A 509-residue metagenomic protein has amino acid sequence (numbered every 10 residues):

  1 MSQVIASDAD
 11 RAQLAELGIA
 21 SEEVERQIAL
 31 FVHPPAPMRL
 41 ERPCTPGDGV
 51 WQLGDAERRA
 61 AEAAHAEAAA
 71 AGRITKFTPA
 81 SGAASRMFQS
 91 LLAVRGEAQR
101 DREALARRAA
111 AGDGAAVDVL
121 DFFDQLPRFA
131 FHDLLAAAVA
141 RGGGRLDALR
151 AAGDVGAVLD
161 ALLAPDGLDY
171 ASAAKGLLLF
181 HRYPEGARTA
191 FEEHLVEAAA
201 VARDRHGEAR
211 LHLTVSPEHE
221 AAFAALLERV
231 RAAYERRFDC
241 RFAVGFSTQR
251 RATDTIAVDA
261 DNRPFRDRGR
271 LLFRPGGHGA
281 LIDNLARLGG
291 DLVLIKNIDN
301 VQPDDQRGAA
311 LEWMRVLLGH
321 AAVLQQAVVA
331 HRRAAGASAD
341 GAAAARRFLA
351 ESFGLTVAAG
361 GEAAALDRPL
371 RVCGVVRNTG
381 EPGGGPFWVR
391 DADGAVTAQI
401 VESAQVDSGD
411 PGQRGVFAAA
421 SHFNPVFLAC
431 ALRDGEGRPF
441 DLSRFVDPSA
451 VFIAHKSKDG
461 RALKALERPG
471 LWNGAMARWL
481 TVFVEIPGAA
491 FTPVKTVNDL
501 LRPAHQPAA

Functional and structural regions predicted by a protein language model:
S2-P46: N-terminal regions that are enriched for targeting/export leaders and immediately downstream pro/stem segments
R11-L14, A36, L40-M87, L92-T379 (+6 more regions): Domain-scale recognition of functional cores that engage charged ligands
L349, F353-R371, V376, G380-V389 (+2 more regions): Primarily single-stranded nucleic-acid-binding OB-fold modules
